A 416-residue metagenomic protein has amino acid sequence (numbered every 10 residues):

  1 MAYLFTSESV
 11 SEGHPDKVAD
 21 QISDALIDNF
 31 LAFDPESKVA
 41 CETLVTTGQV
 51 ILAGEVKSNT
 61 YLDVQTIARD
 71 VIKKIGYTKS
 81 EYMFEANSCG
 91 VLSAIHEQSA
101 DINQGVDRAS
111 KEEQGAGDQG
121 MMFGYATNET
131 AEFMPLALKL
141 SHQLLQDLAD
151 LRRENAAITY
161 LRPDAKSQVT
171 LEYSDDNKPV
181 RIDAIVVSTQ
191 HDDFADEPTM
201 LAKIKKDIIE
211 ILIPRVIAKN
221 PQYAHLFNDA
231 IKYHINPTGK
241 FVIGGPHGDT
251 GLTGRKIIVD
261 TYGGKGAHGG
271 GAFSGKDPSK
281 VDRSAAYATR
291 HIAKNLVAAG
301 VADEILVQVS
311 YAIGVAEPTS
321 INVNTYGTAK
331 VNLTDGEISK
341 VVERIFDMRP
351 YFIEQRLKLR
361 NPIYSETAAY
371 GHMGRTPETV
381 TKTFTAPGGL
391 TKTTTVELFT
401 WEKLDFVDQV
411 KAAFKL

Functional and structural regions predicted by a protein language model:
M1-A40, N155, V407: N-terminal, positively charged regions that mediate nucleic acid binding
T6, K73-I243, G374-E378, G389-K415: Glycine-rich, mobile lid/loop segments that gate access to catalytic sites or pores
E8-V10, H14-A19, G115-T130, V242-A267 (+2 more regions): Conserved phosphate/anionic-ligand binding catalytic regions in large, soluble enzymes, centered on
E12-L31, E129-Q146, K276-G300: Alpha-helical support elements that line or immediately flank enzyme active sites and cofactor-binding pockets
S37-C41, A165-L171, I231-I235, V301-A312: A short glycine-rich, hydrophobically flanked beta-strand micro-motif that places a catalytic Asp/Glu for divalent metal
V39-S58, I313-E317: Short, charge-patterned binding micro-sites
T46, E304, Y311-L416: Internal helix-turn-beta structural module
D196-V297: Glycine-rich anion/phosphate-binding loop at the beta-strand->alpha-helix junction
